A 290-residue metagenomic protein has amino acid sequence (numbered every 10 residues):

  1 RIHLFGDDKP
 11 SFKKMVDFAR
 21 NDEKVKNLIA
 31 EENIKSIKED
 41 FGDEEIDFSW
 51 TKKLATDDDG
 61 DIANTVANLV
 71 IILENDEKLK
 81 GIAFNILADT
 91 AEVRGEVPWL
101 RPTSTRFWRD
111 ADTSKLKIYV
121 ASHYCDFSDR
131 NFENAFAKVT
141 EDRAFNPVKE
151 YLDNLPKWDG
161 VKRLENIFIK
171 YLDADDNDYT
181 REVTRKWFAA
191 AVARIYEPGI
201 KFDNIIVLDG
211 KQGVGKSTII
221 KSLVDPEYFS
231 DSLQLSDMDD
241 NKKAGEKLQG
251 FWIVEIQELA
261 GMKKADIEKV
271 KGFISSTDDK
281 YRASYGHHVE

Functional and structural regions predicted by a protein language model:
R1-R163, D178-E182: N-terminal nucleic-acid engagement/recognition segments and initiation subdomains in replication, restriction
F84, A88, S230-D231, D278-Y281: Short secondary-structure junctions
F136-G250: P-loop NTPase catalytic core of nucleic-acid-dependent motor ATPases
G245, V289-E290: Short secondary-structure boundary/capping segments
F251-I274: Conserved AAA+/SF3 P-loop NTPase catalytic/coupling segment centered on the Walker-B
I267-V289: Conserved catalytic/switch belt of AAA+ P-loop NTPases
